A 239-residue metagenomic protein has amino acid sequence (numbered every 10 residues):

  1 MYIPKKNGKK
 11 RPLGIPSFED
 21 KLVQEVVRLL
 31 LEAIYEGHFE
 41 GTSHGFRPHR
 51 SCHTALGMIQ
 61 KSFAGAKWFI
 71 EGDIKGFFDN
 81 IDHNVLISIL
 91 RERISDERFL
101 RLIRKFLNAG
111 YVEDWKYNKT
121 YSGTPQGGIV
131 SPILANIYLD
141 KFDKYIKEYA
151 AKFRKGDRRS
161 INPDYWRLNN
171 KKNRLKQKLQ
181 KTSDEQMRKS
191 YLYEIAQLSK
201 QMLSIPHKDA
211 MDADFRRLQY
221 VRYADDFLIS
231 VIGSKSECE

Functional and structural regions predicted by a protein language model:
M1-E239: Non-catalytic terminal/accessory segments
